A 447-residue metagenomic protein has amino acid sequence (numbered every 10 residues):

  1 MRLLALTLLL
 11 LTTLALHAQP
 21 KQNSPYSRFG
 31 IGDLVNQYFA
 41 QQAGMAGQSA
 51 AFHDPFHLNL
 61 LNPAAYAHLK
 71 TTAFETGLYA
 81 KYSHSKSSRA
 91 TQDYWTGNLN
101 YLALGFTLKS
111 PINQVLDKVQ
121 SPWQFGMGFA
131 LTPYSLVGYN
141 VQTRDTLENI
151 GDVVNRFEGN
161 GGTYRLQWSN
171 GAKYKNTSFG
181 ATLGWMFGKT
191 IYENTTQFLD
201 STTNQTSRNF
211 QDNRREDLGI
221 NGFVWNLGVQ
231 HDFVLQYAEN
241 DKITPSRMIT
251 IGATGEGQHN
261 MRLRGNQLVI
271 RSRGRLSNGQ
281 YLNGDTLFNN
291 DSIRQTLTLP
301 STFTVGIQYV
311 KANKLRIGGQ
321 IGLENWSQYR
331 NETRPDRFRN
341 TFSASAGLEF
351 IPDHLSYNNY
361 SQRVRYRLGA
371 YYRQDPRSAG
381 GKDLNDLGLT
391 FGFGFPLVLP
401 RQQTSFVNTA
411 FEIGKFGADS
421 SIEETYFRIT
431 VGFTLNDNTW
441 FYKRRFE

Functional and structural regions predicted by a protein language model:
R2-L9: Sec-dependent signal peptide recognition, specifically the positively charged N-region followed immediately by
T13-A15: N-terminal signal peptide c-region/cleavage motif recognized by signal peptidases
Q19-E447: Subset of outer-membrane beta-barrel
